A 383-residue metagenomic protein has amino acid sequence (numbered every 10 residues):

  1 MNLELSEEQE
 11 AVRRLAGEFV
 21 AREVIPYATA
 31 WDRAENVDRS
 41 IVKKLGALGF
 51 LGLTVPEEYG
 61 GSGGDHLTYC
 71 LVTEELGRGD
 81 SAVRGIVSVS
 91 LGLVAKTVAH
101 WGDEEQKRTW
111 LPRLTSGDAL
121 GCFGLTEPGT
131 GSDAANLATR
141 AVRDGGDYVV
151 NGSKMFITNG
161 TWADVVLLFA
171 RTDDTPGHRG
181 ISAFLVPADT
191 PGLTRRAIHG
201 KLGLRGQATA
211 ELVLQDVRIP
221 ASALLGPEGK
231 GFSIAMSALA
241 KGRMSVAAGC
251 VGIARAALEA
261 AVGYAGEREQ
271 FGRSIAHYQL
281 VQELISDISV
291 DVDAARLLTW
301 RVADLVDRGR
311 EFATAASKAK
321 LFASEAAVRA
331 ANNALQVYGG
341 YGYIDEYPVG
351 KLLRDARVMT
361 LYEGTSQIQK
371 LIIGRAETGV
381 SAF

Functional and structural regions predicted by a protein language model:
M1-G79, V83, V89, W101-Q106 (+7 more regions): Alpha-helical interface subdomain recognition
G49, T73-G77, A170, V186-P191 (+1 more regions): Short Ser/Thr-interspersed hydrophobic loop/turn segments at strand-loop and sheet-helix junctions that line or gate
G64-D65, D133-A135, N159-A163, G177-G180 (+2 more regions): Short glycine/proline-enriched turns and hinge-like loops at secondary-structure junctions
V87, L114, G129-S132, F156-N159 (+2 more regions): Short Gly/Pro-enriched turn/cap motifs at secondary-structure boundaries
A95-W101, F123, A135: Flexible, glycine-rich active-site loops centered on histidine and acidic residues that chelate a metal or position
G117-L125: A short, Trp-centered hydrophobic/proline-enriched beta-strand micro-motif
N136, D189-R218: Flexible, small-/acidic-enriched active-site or ligand-binding loops
G146-D147, N151-R195: A short core secondary-structure module
